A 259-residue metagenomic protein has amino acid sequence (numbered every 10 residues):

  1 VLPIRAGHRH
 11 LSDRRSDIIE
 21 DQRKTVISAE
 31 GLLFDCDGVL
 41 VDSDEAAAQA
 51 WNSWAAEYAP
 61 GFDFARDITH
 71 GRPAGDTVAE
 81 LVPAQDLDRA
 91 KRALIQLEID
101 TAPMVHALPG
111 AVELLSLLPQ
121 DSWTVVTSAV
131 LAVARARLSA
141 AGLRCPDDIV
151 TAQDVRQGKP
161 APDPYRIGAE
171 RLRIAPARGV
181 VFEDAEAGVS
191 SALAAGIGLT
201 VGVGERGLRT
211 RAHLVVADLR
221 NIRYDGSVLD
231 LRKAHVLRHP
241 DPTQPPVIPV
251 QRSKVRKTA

Functional and structural regions predicted by a protein language model:
P3-I4, H10-A29, L131-A259: Asp-based, Mg2+/Mn2+-dependent phosphohydrolase catalytic module
D21-P119, V130-R135: N-terminal helical cap/lid subdomain that shapes the substrate entry/recognition surface in HAD-like hydrolases
L40, D67, W123, Q157 (+1 more regions): Conserved SAM-binding loop
D42-S43, H70, V125-V126, E183 (+1 more regions): Small/polar loops that bind or transfer phosphate-bearing groups
S53-A56, V125, N221: Intrinsic disorder/low-complexity segments enriched in polar/charged and small flexible residues
A56-E57, V82-L87, L118-S122, L143-C145 (+2 more regions): Short glycine/proline-enriched coil/turn segments at helix->beta-strand junctions
A107, V126, Q157: Residue-level marker of regulatory loop/turn positions in helix-turn-helix DNA-binding domains and in histidine
S116-D121, R173-P176: Short, surface-exposed connector motifs at secondary-structure boundaries
